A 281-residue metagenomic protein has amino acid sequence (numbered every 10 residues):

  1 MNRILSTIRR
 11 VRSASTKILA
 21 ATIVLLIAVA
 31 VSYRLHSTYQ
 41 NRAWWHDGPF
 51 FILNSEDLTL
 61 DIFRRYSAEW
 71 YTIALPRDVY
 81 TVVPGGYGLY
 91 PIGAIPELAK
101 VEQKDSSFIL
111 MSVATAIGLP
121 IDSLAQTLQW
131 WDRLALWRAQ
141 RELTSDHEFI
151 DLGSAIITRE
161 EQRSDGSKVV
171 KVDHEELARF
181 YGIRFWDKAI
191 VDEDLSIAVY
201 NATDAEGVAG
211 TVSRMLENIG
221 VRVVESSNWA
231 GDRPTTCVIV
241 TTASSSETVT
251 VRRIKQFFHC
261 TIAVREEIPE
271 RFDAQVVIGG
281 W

Functional and structural regions predicted by a protein language model:
N2-W281: Non-catalytic, solvent-exposed segments at the cell envelope interface
